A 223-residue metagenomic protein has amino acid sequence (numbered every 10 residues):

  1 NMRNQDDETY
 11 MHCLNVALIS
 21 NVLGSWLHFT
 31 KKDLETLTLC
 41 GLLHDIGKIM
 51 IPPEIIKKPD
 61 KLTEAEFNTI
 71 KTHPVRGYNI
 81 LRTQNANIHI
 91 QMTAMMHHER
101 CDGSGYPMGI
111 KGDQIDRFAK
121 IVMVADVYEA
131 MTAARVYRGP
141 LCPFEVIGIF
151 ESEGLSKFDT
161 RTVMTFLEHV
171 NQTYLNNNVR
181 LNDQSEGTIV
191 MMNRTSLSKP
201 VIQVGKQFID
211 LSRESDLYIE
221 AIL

Functional and structural regions predicted by a protein language model:
N1-I222: Histidine- and acidic-residue-rich, metal-dependent catalytic cores
